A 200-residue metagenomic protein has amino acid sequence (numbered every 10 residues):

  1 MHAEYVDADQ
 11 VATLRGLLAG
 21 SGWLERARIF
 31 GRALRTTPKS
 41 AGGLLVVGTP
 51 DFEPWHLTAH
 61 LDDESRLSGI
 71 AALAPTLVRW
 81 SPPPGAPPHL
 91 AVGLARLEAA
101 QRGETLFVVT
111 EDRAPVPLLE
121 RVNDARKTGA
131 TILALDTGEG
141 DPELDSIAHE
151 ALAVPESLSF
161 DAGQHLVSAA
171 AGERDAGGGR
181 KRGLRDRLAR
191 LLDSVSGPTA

Functional and structural regions predicted by a protein language model:
M1-A74: Extended, compositionally biased accessory segments flanking or bridging domains
Q10-L14, A27, L34, L90 (+2 more regions): Generic structural signal of hydrophobic/aromatic residues within well-ordered alpha-helices of folded domains
W55-A176: Glycine-rich phosphate-binding loops that contact phosphosugars or nucleotide phosphates
A162-A200: A charged, well-structured terminal subsegment
